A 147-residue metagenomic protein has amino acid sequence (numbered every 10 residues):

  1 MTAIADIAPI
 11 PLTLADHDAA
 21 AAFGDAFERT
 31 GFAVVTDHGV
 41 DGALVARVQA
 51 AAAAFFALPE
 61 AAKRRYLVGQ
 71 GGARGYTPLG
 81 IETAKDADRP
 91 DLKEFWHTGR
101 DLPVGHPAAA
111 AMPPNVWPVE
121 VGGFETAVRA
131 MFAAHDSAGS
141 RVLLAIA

Functional and structural regions predicted by a protein language model:
M1-A147: Peripheral, non-catalytic segments flanking oxidoreductase cores
